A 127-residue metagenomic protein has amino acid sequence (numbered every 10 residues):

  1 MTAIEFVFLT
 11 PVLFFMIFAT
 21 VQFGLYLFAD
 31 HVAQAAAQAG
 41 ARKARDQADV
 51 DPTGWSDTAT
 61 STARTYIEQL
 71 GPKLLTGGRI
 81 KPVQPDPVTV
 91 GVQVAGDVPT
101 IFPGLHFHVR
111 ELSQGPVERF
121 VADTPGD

Functional and structural regions predicted by a protein language model:
M1-T60: Alpha-helical assembly-interface signal, strongest on the long, hydrophobic N-terminal helix that forms
D46-D127: Short, conserved structural patches
